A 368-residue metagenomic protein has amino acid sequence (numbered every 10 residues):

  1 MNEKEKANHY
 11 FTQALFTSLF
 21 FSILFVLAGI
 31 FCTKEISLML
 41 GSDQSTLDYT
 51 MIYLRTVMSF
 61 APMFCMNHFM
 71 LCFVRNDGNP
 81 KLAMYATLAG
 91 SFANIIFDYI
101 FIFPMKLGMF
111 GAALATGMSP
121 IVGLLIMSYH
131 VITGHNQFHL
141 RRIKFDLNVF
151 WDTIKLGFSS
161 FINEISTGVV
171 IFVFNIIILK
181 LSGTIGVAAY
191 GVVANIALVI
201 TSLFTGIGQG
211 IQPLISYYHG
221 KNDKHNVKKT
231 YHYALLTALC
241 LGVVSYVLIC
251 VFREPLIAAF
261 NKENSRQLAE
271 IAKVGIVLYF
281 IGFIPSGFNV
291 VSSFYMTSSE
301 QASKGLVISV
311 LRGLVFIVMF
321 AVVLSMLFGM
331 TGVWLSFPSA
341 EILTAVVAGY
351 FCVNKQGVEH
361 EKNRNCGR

Functional and structural regions predicted by a protein language model:
M1, A7, A14, I36 (+20 more regions): Hydrophobic/aromatic residues within transmembrane alpha-helices of membrane transport systems, especially the TMDs
M1-L27, F64-A83, Y190-R253, S286-I308: Small-residue-rich hydrophobic transmembrane alpha-helices
L15, F20, L24-A28, A93-F97 (+5 more regions): Transmembrane-helix signature of multi-pass solute transporters
L24-R55, V244-R266, K273: Short membrane-interface helical motifs at transmembrane helix boundaries in multi-pass membrane transporters
S37-Q44, I100-L107, G168-N195, V199 (+3 more regions): Helix-terminus/linker motif at the lipid-water interface of multi-pass membrane proteins
V57-F64, W151-Y218, A238-Y246, V274-S286 (+2 more regions): Transmembrane helix-bundle signature of multi-pass secondary active exporters and lipid flippases
A86-D98, K106-G134, T331-N354: Hydrophobic alpha-helical transmembrane segments
T116, L125-T167, V358-R368: Interhelical loop/hinge segments that connect adjacent transmembrane helices in multipass membrane
